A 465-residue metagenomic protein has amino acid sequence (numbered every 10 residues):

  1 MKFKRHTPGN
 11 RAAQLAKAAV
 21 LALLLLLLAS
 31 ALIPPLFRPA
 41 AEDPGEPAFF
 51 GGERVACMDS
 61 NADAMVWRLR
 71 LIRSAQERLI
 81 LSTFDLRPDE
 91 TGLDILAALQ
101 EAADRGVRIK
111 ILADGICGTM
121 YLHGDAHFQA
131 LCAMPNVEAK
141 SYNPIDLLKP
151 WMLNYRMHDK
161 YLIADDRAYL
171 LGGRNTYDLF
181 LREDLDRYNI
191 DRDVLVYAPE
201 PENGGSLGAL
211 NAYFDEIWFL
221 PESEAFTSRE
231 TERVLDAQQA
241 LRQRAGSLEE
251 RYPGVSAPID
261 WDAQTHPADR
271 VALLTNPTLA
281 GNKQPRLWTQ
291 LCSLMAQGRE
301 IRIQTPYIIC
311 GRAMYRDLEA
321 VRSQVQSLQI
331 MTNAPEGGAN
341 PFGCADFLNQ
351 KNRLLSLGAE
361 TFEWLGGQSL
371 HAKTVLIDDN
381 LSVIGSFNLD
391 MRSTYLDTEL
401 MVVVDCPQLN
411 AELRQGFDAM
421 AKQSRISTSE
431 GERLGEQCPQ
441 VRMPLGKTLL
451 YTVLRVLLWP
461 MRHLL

Functional and structural regions predicted by a protein language model:
M1-A12: N-terminal Lys/Arg-rich, disordered targeting/topogenic segments
A16-L32: Hydrophobic membrane-insertion alpha-helices, especially the h-region of bacterial N-terminal signal peptides
L32-A40: Hydrophobic alpha-helical transmembrane segments in integral membrane proteins
P39-E77, D85-A296, N333-N380, F387-T394 (+1 more regions): HKD-type phospholipase D/PLD-like phosphodiesterase module
Q76, L81-T83, I303-T305: Short acidic, glycine-rich surface-loop motifs adjacent to enzyme active sites
Q290-V325, Q329-E336: Long, K/E/R/D-enriched contiguous segments that form extended
M295-R302, R322-V325, Q329, G358-T361 (+3 more regions): Alpha-helix capping/termination and helix-coil
G366-Q368, A372, I377-L465: Long, C-terminal catalytic modules of enzymes
